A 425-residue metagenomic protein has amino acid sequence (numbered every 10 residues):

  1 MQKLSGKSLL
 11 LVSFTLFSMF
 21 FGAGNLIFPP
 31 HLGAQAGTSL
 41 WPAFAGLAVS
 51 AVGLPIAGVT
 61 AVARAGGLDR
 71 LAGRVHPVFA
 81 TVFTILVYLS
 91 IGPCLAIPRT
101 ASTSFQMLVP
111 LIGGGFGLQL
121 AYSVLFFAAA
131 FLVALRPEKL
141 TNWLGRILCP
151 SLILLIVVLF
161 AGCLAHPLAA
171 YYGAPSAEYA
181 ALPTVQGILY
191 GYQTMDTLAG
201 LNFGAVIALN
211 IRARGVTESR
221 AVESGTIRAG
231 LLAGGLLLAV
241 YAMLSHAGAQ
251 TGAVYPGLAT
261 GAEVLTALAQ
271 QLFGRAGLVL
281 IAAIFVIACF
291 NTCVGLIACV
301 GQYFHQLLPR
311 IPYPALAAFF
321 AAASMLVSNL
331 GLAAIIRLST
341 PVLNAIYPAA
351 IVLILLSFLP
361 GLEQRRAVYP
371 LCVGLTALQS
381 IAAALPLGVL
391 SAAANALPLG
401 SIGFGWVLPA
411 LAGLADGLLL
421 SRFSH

Functional and structural regions predicted by a protein language model:
L11-F21, G162-A169, A177-L244, L280-C289 (+2 more regions): Hydrophobic, membrane-embedded alpha-helices of multi-pass small-molecule transporters
H31, A65, V78-G113, C289-Q306 (+1 more regions): Hydrophobic transmembrane alpha-helices that form the core helical bundles of multi-pass secondary transporters
G53, A57, S151-C163, I227-G252 (+2 more regions): Selective recognition of specific alpha-helical transmembrane segments in multi-pass small-molecule
V62-L71, F127-L148, A213-V216, M325-R337 (+1 more regions): Membrane-water interface regions at transmembrane-helix termini and the short interhelical loops of multi-pass membrane
D69-R70, V240-F290, P341: TM-loop-TM module centered on a large, flexible mid-protein loop between adjacent transmembrane helices in multi-pass
P93, I97, I153-Y179, T197-L198 (+4 more regions): Hydrophobic alpha-helical segments and their helix-loop junctions in multi-pass secondary transporters
L135-C163, S339-I351, P370-L378: Membrane-interface loop-to-helix entry segments
L159, H166, R366-H425: A generic transmembrane alpha-helix motif of multi-pass inner-membrane proteins
